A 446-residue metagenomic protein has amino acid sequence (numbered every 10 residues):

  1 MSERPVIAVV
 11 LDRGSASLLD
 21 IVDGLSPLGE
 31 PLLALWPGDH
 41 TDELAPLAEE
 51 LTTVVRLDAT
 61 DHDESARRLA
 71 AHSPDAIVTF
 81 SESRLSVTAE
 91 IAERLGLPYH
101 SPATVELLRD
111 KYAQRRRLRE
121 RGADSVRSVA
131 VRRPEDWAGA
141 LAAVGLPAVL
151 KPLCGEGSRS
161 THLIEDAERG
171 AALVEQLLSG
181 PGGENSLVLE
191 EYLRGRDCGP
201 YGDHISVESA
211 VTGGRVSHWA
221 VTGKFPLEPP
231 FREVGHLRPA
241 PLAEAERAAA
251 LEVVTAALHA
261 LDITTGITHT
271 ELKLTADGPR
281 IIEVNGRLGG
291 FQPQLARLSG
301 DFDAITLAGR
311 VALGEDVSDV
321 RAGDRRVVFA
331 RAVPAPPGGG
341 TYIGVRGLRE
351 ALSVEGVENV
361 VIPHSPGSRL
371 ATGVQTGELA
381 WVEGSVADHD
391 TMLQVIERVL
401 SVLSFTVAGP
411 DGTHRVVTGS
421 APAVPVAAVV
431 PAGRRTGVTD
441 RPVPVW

Functional and structural regions predicted by a protein language model:
M1-T104, P363-G377, A387-R415, P431-W446: ATP-binding N-terminal substructure of ATP-dependent carboxylate-amine bond-forming enzymes
S2-P5, A249-T270, G286-G340: Active-site "cap" helix and flanking loop/linker of ATP-utilizing ligase/carboxylase catalytic domains
T53-T60, V129-R133, I164: Short acidic-hydrophobic, aromatic-tinged amphipathic segments that line or gate anion-handling sites
R94-S160: A conserved helix-loop-beta module that forms one wall/lid of the active-site cleft in ATP-utilizing catalytic domains
E120, G309-W446: Peripheral (often C-terminal) accessory segments that flank ATP-dependent C-N-forming ligase machineries
S125-V126, P147-L150, L163-H204, H236 (+2 more regions): Conserved ATP-binding module of the ATP-grasp superfamily
H162, A172-Q176, E190, G199-F225 (+4 more regions): Beta-strand scaffold of nucleotide-dependent catalytic cores
I263-A276, R415-V417: A short glycine-rich, hydrophobically flanked beta-strand micro-motif that places a catalytic Asp/Glu for divalent metal
